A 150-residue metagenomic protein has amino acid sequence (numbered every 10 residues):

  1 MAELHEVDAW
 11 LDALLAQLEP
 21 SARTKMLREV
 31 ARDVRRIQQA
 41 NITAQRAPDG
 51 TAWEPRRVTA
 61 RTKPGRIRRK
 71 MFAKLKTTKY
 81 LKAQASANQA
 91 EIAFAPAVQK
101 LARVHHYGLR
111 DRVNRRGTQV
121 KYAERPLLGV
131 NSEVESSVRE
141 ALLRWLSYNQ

Functional and structural regions predicted by a protein language model:
M1-Q150: Short, Lys/Arg-rich flexible segments
